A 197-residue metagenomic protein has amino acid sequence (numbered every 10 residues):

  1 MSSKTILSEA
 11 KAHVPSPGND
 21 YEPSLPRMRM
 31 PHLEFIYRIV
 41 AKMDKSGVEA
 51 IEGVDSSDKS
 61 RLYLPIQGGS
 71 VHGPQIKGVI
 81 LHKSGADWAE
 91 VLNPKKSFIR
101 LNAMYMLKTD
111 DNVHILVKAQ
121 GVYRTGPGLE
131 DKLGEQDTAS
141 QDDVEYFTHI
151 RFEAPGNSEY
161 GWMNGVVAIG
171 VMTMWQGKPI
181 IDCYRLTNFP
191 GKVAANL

Functional and structural regions predicted by a protein language model:
S2-L197: Beta-strand-enriched cores of mature, soluble protein domains
